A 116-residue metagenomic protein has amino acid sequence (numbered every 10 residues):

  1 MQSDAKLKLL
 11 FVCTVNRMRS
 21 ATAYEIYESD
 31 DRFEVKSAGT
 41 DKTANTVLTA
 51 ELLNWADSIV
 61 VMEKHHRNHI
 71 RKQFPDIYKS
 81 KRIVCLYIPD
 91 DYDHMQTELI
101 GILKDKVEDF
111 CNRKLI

Functional and structural regions predicted by a protein language model:
M1-S58, N68, K104-L115: Conserved active-site segments centered on acidic
R71-I116: Phosphate-binding/catalytic loops
